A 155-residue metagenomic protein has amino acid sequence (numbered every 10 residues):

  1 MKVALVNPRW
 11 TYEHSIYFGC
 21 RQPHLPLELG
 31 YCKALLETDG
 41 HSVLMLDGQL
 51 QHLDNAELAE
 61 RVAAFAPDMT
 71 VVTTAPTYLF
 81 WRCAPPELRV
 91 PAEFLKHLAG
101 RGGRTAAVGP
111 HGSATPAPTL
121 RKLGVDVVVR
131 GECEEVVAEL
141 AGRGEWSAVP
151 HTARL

Functional and structural regions predicted by a protein language model:
K2-V3, S42: Residues that mark the start of a beta-strand
V3, P23-Y31: Short low-complexity stretches enriched in small and charged residues
V3-R21: Short glycine-rich His-centered loop
F18-P23, A84-P86: Short glycine-enriched, charge-decorated loop/helix-capping segments at active-site entrances that position
E28, C32-L155: Glycine-rich beta-alpha loop elements in corrinoid/cobalamin-binding modules across cobalamin-dependent enzymes
